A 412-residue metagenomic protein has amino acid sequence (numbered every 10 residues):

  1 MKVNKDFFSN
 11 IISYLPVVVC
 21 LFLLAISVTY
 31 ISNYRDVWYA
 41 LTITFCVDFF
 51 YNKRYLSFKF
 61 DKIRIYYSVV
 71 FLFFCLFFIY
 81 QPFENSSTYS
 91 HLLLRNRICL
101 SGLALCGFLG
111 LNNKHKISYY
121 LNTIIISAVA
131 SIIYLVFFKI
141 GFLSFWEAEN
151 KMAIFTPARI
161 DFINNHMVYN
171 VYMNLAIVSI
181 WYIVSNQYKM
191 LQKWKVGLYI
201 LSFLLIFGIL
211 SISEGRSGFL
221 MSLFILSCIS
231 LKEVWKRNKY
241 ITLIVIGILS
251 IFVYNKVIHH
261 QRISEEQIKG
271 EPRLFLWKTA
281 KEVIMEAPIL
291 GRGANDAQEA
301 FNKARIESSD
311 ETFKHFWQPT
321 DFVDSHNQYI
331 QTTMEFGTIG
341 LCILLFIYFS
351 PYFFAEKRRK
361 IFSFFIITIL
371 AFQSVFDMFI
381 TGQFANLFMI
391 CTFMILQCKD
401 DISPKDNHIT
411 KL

Functional and structural regions predicted by a protein language model:
M1-I79, L111, H115-S118, N122 (+2 more regions): Transmembrane signal-anchor hairpin modules in multi-pass inner-membrane enzymes, especially those that act on
D36-T42, L103, M173, I177-V178 (+3 more regions): Transmembrane-embedded, aromatic-rich helix segments that form part of the hydrophobic channel/pocket engaging
I43-C46, V178, L344, F364-V375 (+1 more regions): Transmembrane alpha-helices of multi-pass inner-membrane enzymes
Y67-F73, S87-G110, Y119-A128, I132 (+1 more regions): Aromatic-anchored transmembrane helix interface
S118-N150, I163-E233: Alpha-helical transmembrane segments of multi-pass inner-membrane proteins
V136-K139, S213, K232-K269, K278-E286 (+1 more regions): A membrane-periplasm/extracellular boundary helix in multi-pass inner-membrane enzymes that assemble envelope glycans
Q267-E271, F275-K278, G293-F336: Long extracytoplasmic/lumenal interhelical loops at the membrane interface of multi-pass membrane proteins
E335-T368: Hydrophobic transmembrane alpha-helices and their immediate junctions
